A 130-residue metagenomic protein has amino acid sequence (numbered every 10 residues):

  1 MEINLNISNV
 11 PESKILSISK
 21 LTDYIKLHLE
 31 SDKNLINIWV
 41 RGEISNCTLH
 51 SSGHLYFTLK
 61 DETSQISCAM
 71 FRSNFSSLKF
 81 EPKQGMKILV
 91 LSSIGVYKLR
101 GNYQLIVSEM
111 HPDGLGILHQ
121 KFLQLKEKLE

Functional and structural regions predicted by a protein language model:
M1-E130: Acidic, two-metal ion nucleic-acid-processing modules in DNA metabolism proteins
